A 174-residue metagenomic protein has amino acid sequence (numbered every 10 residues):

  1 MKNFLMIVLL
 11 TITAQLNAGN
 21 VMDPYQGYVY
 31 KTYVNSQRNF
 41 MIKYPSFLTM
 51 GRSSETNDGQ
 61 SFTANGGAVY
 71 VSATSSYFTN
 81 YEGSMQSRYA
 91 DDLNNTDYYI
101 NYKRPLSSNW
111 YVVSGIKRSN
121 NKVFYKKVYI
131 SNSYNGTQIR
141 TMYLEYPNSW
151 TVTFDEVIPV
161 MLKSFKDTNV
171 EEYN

Functional and structural regions predicted by a protein language model:
F4-A14: Sec-dependent N-terminal signal peptides
L16-A18: Boundary at the C-terminal end of the N-terminal hydrophobic targeting segment
V21-T56: N-terminal "mature-domain start" segment
K43, S84, R88, E156-V160 (+1 more regions): Extracytoplasmic/secreted proteins, especially bacterial periplasmic and envelope-associated proteins
L48, Q138-N174: Surface-exposed amphipathic alpha-helical segments
G51-T153: Conserved polar/disulfide-associated segments of primarily extracytoplasmic proteins
